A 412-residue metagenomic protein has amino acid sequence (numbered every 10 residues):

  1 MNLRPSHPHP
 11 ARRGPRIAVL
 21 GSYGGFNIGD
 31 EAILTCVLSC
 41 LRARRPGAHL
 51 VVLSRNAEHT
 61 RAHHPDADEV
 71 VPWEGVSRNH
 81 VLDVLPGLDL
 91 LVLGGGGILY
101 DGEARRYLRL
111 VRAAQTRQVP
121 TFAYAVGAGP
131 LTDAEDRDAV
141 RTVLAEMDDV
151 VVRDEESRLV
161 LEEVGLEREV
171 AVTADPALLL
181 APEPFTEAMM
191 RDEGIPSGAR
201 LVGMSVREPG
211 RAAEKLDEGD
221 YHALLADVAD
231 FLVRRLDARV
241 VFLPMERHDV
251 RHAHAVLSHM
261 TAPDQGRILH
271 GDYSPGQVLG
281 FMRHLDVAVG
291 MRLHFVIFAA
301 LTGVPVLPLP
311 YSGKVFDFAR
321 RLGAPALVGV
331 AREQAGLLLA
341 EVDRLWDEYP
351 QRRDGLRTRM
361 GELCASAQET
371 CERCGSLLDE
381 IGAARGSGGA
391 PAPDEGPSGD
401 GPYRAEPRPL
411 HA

Functional and structural regions predicted by a protein language model:
M1-A412: Active-site anion-handling motifs in enzyme catalytic cores
